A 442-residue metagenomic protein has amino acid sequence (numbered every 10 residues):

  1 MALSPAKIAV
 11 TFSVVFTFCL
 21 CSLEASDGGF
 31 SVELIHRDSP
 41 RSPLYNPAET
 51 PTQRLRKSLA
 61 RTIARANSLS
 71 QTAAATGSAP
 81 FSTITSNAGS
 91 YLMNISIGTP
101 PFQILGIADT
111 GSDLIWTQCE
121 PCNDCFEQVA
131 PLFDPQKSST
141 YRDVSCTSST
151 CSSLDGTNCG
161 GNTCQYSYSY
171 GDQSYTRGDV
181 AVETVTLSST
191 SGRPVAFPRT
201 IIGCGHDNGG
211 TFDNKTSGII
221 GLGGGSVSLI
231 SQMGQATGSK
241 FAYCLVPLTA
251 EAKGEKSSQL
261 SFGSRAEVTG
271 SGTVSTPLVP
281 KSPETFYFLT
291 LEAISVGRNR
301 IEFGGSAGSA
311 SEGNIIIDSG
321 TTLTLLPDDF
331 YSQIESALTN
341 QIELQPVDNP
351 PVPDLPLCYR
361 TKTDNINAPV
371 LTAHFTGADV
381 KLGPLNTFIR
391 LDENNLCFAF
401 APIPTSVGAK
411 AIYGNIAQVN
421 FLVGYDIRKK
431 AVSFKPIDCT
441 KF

Functional and structural regions predicted by a protein language model:
A2-G106, L114-D179, R199, S231-Q232 (+6 more regions): Disordered propeptide/prodomain
A2-N46, N87, P100, A108-T110 (+9 more regions): Aspartic protease catalytic domain
S78-S82, S90-N94, P101-Q103, Y168-Q173 (+11 more regions): Eukaryotic intrinsically disordered and solvent-exposed regulatory patches
N94-S96, S167, T184-T186, A293 (+1 more regions): Residue-level detector of beta-strand face positions
S112-I115, C122-D124, N208-G210, V227 (+2 more regions): Solvent-exposed loop/turn segments at secondary-structure junctions within structured extracellular/periplasmic domains
W116-T117, G218-S228, L326, A409-N415: Short beta-strand-centered segments at strand-helix junctions
C119-G160, D329-T372: A compact, surface-exposed functional segment
D179-T190, P194-L291, I315: Eukaryotic endomembrane system proteins
